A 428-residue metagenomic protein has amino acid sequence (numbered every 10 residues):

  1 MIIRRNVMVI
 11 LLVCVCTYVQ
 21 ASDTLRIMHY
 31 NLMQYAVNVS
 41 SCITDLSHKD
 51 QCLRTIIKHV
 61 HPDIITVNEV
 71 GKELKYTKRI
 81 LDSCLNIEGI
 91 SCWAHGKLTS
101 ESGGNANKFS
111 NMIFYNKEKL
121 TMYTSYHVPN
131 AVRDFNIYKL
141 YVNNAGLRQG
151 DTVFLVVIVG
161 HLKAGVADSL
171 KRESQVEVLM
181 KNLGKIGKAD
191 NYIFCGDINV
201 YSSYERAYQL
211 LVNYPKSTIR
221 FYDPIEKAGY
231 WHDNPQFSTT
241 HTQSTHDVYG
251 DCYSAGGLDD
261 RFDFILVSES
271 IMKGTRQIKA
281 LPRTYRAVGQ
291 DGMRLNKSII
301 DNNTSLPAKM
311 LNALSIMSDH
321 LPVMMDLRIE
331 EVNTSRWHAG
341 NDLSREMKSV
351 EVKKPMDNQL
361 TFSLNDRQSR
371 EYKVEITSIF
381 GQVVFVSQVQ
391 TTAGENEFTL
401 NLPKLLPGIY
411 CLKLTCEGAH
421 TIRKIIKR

Functional and structural regions predicted by a protein language model:
M1-T24, L400: Bacterial Sec-dependent N-terminal signal peptides
I2, V19-I87, G103-F109, L155 (+4 more regions): N-terminal, active-site-proximal structural segment of metallo-dependent hydrolase catalytic domains
S22-I27, V60-I64, I87-A94, E118-L120 (+3 more regions): Loop/turn elements at helix/coil->beta-strand transitions in domains of secreted/extracellular proteins
I27-L32, I56-K78, F114, V157 (+4 more regions): Active-site beta-strand/loop signature of hydrolases that rely on acidic residues for catalysis
V37-V39, E73-K78, N107, Y123 (+3 more regions): Extracytoplasmic/secreted cell-surface and envelope-processing proteins
V70-L162: Structured beta-strand-rich core segments of catalytic domains in phosphoester-bond hydrolases
V132, I186, D190, V200-W337: Metal-dependent phosphoester-hydrolase catalytic domains
D342-R428: C-terminal outer-membrane/trafficking sorting elements
